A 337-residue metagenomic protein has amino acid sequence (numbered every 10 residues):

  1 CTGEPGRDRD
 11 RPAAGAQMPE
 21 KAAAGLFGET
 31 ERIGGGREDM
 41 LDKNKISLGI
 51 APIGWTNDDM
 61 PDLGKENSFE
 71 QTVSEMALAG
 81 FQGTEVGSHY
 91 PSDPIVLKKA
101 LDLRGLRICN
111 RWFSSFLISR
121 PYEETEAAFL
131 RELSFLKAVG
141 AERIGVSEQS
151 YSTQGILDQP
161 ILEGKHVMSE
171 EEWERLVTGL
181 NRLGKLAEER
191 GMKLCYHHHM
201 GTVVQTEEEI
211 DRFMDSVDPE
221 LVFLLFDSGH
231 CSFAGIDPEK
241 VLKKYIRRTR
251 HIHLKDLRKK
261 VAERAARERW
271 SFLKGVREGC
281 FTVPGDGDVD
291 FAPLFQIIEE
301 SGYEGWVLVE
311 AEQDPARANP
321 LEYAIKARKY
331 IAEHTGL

Functional and structural regions predicted by a protein language model:
L26-D39: Short, Lys/Arg-enriched N-terminal segments with co-localized hydrophobic residues within the first ~10-30 amino acids
L41-K45, S74-L78, P91-N110, A128-A141 (+4 more regions): Acidic (Asp/Glu)-rich catalytic clusters
I50, M76, T84, L101 (+7 more regions): Conserved, mostly hydrophobic/aromatic
I53-W55, G87-H89, F113-L117, Q149-Y151 (+5 more regions): Active-site beta-loop-alpha junctions enriched in small/polar residues
G54-N67, F116-T125, H166-E172, V283: Active-site mouth loops of central-metabolism enzymes
D62-N67, Y151-I161, V261-K274: Short, flexible, mixed-charge acidic loops at enzyme active sites
T84, V177-D288: Acidic/histidine-rich catalytic cores of soluble enzymes
Y122-L224: Active-site acidic/histidine proton-transfer and metal-coordination neighborhood in alpha/beta enzyme cores
